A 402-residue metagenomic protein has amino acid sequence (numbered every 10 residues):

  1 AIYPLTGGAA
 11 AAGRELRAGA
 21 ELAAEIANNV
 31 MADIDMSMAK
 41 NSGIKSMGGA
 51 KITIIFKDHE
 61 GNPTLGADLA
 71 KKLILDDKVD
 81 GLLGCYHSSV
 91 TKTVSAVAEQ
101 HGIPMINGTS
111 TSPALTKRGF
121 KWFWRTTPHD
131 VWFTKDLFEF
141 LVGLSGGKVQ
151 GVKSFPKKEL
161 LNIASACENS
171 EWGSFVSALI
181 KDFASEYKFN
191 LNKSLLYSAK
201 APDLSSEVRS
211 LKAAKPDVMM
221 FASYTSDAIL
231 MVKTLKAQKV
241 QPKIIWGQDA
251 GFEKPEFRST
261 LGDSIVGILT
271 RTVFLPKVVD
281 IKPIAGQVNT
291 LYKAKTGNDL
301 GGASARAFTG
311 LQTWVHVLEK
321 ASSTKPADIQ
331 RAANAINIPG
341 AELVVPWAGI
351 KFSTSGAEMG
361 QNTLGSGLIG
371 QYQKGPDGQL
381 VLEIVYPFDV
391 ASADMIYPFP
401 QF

Functional and structural regions predicted by a protein language model:
A1-A27, H59-P63, Y86-H87, A166-F175 (+3 more regions): Extracytoplasmic "Venus flytrap"
A11-E15, V30-F120, T126, Y197-L204 (+1 more regions): Beta-alpha junction/loop-to-helix N-cap segments that form part of ligand/metal-binding clefts
A12, L16-A23, G66-A70, K78 (+16 more regions): Stable alpha-helical elements in mature extracytoplasmic
A18, T64, V79-S194, K243-T270: Extracytoplasmic ligand/sensor domains, especially the bilobed periplasmic-binding protein
E25-N28, Q312-K320: Short glycine/serine- and small hydrophobic-enriched flexible loop segments
D33-K45, G84, V149-S165, D299-A305 (+1 more regions): Surface-exposed patches in mature extracellular/periplasmic domains of secreted proteins
L235-F308, E319-T324, L382-F402: Extracellular/periplasmic periplasmic-binding protein-like sensory domains
L291-G301, V315-E383: Segments of small-molecule ligand-sensing domains
